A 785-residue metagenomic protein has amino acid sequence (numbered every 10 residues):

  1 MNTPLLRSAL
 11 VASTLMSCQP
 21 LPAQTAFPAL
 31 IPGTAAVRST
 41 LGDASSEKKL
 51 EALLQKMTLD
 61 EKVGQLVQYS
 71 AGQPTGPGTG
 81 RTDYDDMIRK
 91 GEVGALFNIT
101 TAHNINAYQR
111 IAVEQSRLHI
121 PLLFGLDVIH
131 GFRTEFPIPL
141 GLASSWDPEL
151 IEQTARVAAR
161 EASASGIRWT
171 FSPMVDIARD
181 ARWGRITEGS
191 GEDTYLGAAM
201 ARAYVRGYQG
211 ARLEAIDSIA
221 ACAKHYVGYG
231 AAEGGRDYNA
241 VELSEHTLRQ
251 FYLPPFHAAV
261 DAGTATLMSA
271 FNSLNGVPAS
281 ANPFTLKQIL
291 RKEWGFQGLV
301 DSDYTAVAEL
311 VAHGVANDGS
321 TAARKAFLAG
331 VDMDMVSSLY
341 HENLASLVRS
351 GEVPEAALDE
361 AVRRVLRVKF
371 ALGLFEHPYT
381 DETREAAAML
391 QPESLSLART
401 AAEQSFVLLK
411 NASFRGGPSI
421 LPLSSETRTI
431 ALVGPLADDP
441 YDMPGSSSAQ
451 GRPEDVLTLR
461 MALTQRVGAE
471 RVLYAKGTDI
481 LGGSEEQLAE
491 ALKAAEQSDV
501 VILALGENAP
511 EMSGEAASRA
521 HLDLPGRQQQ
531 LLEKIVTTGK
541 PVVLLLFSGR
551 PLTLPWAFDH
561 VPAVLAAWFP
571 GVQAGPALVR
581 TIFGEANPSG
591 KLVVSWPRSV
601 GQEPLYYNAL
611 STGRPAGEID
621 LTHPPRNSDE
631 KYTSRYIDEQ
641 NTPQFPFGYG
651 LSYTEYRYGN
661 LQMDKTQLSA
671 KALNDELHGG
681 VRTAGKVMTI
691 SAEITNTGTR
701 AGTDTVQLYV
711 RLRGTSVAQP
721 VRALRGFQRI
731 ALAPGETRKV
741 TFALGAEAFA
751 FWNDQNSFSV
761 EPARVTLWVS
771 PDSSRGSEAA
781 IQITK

Functional and structural regions predicted by a protein language model:
M1-A9: Bacterial N-terminal signal peptides that target proteins for export
P4, C18, D675-H678: Short, flexible coil/linker elements and helix-boundary hinge sites characteristic of intrinsically disordered
S8-S17: Bacterial N-terminal signal peptides
M16-P20, L299: Short hydrophobic alpha-helical membrane-anchoring segments
Q24-N753, S759, R764-S773, T784-K785: Glycoside hydrolase catalytic-domain context in secreted enzymes
R775-A779: Extracellular and select intracellular beta-sandwich modules with Ser/Thr-enriched, small-residue motifs on
